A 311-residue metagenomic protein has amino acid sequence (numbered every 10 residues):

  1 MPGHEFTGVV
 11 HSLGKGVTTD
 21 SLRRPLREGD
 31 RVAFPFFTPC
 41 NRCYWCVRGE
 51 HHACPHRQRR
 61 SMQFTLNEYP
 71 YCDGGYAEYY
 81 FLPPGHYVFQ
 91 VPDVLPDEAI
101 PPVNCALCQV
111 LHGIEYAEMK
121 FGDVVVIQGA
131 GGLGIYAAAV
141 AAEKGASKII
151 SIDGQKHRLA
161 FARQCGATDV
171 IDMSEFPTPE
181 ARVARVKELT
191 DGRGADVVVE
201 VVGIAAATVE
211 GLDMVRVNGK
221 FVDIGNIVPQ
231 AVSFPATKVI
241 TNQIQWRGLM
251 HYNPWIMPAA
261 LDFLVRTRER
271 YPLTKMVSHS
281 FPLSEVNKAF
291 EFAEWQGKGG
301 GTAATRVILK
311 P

Functional and structural regions predicted by a protein language model:
M1-V47, P92-V94: Glycine-rich beta-strand-centered segment in the early N-terminal region that forms part of a ligand/cofactor-binding
D20-S21, C40-Q128, M173-T178: NAD(P)H dinucleotide-binding glycine-rich loop of Rossmann-like/cofactor-binding domains, especially the beta1-alpha1
A33, V199, V222: N-terminal Rossmann-like NAD(P) cofactor-binding module of classical short-chain dehydrogenase/reductase
Q109, L133, A141: Hydrophobic/small residue at the entry helix of a nucleotide-binding pocket
I127-A130, A142-E210: Adenosine-nucleotide cofactor-binding segment
A146, R163, T168, D172-M173 (+2 more regions): Glycine-rich phosphate-binding loop and adjacent beta-alpha segment of Rossmann(oid) nucleotide-cofactor-binding
R185, V209-L212, P254-P311: C-terminal hydrophobic helical "lid"/dimerization subdomain of Rossmann-like NAD(P)H-dependent oxidoreductases
